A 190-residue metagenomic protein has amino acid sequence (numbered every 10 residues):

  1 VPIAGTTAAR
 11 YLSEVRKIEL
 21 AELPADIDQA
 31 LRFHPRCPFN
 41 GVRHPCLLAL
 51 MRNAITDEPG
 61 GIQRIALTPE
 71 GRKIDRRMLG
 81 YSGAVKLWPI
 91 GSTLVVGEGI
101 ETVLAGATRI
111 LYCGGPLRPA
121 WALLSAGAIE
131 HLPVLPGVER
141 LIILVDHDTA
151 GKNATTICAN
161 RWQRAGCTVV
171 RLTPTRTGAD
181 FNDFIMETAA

Functional and structural regions predicted by a protein language model:
V1-L94, A105-T108, Y112, C158: Basic, glycine-enriched DNA-binding surface that flanks or lies within the catalytic cores of DNA
R72, G91-L94, I100-A190: TOPRIM fold recognition
